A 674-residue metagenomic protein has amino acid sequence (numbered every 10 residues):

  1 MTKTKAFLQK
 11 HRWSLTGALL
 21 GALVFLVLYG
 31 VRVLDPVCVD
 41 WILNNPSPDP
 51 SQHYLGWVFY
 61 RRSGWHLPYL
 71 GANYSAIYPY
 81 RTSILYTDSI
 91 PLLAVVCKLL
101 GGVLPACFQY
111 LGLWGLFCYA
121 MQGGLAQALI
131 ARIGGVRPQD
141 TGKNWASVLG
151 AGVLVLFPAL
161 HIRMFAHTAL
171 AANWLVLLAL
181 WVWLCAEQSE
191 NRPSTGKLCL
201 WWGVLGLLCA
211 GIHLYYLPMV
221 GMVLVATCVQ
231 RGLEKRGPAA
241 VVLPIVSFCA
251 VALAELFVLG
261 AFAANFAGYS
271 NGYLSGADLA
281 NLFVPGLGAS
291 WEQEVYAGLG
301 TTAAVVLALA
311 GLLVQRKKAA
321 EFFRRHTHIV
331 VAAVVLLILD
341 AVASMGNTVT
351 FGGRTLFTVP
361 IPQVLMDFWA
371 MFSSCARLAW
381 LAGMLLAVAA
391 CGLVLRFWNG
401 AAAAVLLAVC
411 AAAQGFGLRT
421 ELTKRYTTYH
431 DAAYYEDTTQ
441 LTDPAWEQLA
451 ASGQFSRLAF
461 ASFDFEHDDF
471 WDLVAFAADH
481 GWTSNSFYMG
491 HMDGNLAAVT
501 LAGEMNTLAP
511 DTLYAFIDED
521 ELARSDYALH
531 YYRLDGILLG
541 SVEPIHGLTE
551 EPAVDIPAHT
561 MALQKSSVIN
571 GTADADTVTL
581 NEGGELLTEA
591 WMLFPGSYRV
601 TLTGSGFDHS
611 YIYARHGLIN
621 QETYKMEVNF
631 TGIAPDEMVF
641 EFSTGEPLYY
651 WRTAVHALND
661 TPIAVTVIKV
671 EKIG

Functional and structural regions predicted by a protein language model:
M1-V39, L243-P244, A320-L336: Start-transfer (signal-anchor) and selected internal transmembrane alpha helices of multi-pass inner/ER membrane
F25-M121, F157, H167: Membrane-interface coil-to-helix junctions
V27-V33, W65-P68, L149-A166, L253-A264 (+2 more regions): Membrane-interface helix-loop junctions at the exits of transmembrane helices
S47-P48, C249-L313, P552, A558-H559: Periplasmic/ER-lumenal interhelical loops and adjacent helix-loop junctions in multi-pass membrane proteins
D49, C97-G101, W114-L125, A172-L175 (+2 more regions): Transmembrane alpha-helices of multi-pass, membrane-embedded glycan-processing enzymes that use lipid-linked
L116-I133, K143-E187, T195-R231, P244-V251 (+1 more regions): Membrane-embedded helix bundles of polyisoprenyl
P138-N144, V225, I245-C249, V388 (+1 more regions): Signature aromatic-anchored transmembrane alpha helix within multi-pass, membrane-resident enzymes that catalyze glycan
L418-T560: Extracytoplasmic
